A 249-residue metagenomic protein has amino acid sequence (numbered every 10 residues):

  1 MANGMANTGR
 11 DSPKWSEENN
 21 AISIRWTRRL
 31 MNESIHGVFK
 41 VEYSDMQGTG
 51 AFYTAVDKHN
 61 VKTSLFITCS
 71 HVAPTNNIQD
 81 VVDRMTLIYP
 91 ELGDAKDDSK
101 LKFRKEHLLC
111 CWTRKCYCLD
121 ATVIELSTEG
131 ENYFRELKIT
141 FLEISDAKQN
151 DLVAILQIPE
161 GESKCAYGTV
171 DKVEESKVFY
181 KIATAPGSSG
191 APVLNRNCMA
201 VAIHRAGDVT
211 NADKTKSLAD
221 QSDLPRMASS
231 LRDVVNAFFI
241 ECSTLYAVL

Functional and structural regions predicted by a protein language model:
M1-S23: N-terminal targeting leaders that route proteins to membranes or the secretory/organellar pathways
N19, R28-Q47, A51, N60-T63 (+3 more regions): Serine endopeptidase catalytic core focused on the charge-relay Asp
K62, D171-S176, V193-L249: C-terminal subregion of chymotrypsin/trypsin-like serine protease catalytic domains
